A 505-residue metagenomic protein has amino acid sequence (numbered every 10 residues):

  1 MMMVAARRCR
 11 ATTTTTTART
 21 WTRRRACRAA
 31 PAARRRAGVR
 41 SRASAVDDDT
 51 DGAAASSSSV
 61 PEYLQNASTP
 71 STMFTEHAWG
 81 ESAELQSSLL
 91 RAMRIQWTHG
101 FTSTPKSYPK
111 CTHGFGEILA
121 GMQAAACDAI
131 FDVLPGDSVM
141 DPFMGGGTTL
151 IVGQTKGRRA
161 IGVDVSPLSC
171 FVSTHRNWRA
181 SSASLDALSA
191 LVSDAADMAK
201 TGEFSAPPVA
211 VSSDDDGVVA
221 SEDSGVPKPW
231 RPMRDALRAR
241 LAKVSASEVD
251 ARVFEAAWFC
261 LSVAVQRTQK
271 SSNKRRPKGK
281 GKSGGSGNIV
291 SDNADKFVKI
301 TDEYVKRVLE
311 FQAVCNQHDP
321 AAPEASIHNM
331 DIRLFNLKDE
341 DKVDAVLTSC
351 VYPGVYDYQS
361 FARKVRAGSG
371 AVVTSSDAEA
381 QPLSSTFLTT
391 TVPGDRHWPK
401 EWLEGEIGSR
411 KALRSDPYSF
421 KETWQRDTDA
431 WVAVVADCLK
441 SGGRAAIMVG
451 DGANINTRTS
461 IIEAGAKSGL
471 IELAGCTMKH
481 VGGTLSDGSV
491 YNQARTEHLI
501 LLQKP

Functional and structural regions predicted by a protein language model:
M1-C27: N-terminal chloroplast transit peptides
M1-V4, A37-D47: N-terminal mitochondrial targeting presequences
T22-R23, A32-R34, G38: Intrinsically disordered, low-complexity, serine/threonine- and charge-rich segments
A30-A33, A45: Append "Rare intracellular matches occur via the same short Y/T/C beta-strand/loop motifs
G38, D47-G52, S56-M140, T148-P505: Class I S-adenosyl-L-methionine-dependent methyltransferase catalytic core
F143: Conserved glycine-centered beta->alpha loop in an early N-terminal alpha/beta scaffold
